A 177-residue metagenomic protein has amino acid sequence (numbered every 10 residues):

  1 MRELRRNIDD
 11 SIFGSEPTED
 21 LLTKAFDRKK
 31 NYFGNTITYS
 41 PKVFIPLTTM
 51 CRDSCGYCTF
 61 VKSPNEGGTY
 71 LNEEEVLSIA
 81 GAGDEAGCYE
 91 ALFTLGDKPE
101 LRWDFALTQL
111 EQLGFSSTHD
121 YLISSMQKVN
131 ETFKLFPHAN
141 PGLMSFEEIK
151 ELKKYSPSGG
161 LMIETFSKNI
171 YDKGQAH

Functional and structural regions predicted by a protein language model:
M1-R6, R102: Short, compositionally biased low-complexity segments
R2, S15, E19-T23, I45 (+4 more regions): Electropositive phosphate-/nucleotide-binding environments in soluble metabolic enzymes
R6-T38: An N-cap/entry alpha-helix motif that binds or orients negatively charged groups
I12, P41-P46, A139-P141: Conserved short loop/turn motifs at secondary-structure junctions
F26-D27, I45, Q127, K150: Active-site phosphate/pyrophosphate- and oxyanion-stabilizing loops and adjacent acidic/basic residues in soluble
N31, I37-E75, P99: Canonical Radical SAM [4Fe-4S] cluster-binding loop centered on the CxxxCxxC motif and its immediate flanking residues
P64-H177: Conserved Radical SAM active-site core
